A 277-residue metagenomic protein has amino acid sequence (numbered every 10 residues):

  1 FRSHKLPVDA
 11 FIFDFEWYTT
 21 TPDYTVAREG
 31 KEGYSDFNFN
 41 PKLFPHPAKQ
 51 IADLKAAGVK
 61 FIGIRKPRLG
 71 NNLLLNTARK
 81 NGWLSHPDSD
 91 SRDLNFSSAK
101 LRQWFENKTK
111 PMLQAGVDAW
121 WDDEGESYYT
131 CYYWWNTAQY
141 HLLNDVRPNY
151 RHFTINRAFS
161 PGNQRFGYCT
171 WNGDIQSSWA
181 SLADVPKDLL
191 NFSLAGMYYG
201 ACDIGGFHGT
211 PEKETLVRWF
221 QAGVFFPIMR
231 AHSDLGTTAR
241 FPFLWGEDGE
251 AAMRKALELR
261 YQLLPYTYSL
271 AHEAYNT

Functional and structural regions predicted by a protein language model:
R2-T277: Catalytic-domain carbohydrate-binding cleft regions of carbohydrate-active enzymes
